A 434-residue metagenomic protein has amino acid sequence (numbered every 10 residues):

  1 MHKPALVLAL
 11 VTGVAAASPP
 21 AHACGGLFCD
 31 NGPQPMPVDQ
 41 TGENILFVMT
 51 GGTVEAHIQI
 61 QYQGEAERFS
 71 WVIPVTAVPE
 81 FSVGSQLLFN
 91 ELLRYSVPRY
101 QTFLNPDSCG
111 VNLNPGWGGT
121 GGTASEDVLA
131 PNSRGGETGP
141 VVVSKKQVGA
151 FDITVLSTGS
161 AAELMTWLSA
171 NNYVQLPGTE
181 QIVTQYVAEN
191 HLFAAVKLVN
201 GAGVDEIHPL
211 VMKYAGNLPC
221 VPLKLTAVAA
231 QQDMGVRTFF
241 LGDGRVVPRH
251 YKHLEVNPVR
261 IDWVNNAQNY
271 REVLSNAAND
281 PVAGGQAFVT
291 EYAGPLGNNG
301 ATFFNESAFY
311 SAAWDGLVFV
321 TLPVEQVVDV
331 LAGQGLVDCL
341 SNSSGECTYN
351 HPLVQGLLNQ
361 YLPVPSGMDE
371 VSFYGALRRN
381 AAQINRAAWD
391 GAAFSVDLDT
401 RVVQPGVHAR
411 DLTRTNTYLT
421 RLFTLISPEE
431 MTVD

Functional and structural regions predicted by a protein language model:
A5-A16: Bacterial N-terminal signal peptides
S18-A23: Sec/Tat signal peptide C-region and signal peptidase I cleavage site
G25-V38, Q175-D434: Accessory, solvent-exposed terminal regions and/or long lumenal/extracellular loops of proteins
G32-T53, L129-T138: Short, compositionally biased low-complexity segments enriched in polar/charged residues
T41-E43, F47-S108, L164-Q185, N190: Surface-exposed, glycine/proline- and aromatic-rich loop segments on solvent-exposed faces across compartments
L93-N132: Membrane-permeabilization and membrane-interfacing ectodomains
P115, G122-N171: Single conserved position on a long alpha-helix in the C-terminal lobe of the eukaryotic protein kinase
